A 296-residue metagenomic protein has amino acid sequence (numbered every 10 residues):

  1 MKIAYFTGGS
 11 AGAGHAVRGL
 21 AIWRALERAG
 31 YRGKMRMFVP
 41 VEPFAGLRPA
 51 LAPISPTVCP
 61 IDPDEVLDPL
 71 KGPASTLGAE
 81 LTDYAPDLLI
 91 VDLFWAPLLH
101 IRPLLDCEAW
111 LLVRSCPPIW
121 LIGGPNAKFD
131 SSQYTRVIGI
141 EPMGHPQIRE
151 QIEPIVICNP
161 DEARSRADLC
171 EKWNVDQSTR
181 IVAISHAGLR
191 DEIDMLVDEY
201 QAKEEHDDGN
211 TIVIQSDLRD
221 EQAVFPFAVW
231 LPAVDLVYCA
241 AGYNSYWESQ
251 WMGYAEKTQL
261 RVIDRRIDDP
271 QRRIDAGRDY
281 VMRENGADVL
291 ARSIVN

Functional and structural regions predicted by a protein language model:
M1-I212, D217-N296: Nucleotide-activated sugar donor-binding and catalytic core shared by glycosyltransferases and related lipid-linked
